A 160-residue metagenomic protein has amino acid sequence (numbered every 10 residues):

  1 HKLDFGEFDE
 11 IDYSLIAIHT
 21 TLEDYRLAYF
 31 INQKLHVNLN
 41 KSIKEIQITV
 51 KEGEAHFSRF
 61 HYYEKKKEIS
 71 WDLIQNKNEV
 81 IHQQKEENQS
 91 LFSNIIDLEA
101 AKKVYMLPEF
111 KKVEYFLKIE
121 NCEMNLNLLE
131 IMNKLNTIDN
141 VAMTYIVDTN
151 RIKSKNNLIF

Functional and structural regions predicted by a protein language model:
K2-D9, A101-K112: Short, flexible, solvent-exposed loop/turn segments with mixed acidic/basic and small polar residues
F5-E23: Terminal, regulation- and interaction-focused segments at domain boundaries
L22-N38: Amphipathic alpha-helical segments
E23-A28, K66-S70, I81-H82, E123-L129: Short, surface-exposed beta-strand/loop "edge" segments at domain boundaries and coil↔beta transitions
H36-I48: Short, well-structured beta-strand/strand-turn elements
V50-E99: Surface-exposed, low-hydrophobicity interaction/linker segments
V104, K112-F160: Glycine-rich, aromatic-bearing surface loops/beta-hairpins
